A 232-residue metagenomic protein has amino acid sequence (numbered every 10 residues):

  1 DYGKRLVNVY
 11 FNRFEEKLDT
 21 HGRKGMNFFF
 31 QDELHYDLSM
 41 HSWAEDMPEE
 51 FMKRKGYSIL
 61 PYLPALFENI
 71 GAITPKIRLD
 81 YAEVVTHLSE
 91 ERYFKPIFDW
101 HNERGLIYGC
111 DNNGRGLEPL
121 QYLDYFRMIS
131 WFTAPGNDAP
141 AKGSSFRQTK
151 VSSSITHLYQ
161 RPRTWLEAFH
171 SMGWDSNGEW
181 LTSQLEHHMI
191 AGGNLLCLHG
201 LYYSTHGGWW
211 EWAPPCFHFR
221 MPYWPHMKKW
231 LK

Functional and structural regions predicted by a protein language model:
D1-D19: Catalytic and substrate-binding clefts that recognize carbohydrates or anionic sugar/phosphate headgroups
F14-F28, D32-K232: Carbohydrate-binding surfaces of carbohydrate-active enzymes
